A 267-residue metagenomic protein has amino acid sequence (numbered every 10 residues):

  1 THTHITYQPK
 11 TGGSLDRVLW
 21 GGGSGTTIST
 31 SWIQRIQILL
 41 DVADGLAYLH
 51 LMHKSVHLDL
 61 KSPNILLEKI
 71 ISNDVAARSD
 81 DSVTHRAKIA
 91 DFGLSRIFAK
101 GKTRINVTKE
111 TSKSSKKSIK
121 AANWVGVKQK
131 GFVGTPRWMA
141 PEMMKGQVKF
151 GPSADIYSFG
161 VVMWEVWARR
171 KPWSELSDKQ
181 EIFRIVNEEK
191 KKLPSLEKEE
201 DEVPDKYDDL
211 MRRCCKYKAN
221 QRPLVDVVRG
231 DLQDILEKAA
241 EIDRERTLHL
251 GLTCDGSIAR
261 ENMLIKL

Functional and structural regions predicted by a protein language model:
H2-S14: Conserved short submotifs of the Hanks-type protein kinase catalytic core that shape the nucleotide-binding pocket
G22-Q37: Activation segment of protein kinase catalytic domains, centered on the conserved DFG
H50-E68, D74-D81: Catalytic-loop of the protein kinase fold
E68-V133: Activation segment/activation loop of eukaryotic-type protein kinase catalytic domains
D155: Conserved catalytic-loop aspartate of Hanks-type protein kinases
D201-C215: Conserved C-terminal C-lobe helix
C215-V227: A conserved short helix/loop substructure at the end of the activation segment of eukaryotic-like protein kinase domains
